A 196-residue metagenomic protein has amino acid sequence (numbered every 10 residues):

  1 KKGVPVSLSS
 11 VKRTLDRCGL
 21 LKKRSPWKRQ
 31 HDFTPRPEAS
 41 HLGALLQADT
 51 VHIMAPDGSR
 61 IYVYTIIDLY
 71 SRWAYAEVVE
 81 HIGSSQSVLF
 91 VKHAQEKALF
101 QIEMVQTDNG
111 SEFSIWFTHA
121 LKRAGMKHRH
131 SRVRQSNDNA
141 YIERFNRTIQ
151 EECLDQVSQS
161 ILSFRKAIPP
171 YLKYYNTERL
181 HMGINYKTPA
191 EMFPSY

Functional and structural regions predicted by a protein language model:
K1-L45, Q135, T188-Y196: Basic, flexible linker segments flanking DNA-binding modules in nucleic acid-interacting mobile-element proteins
V11, D49, R72, V105-D108 (+2 more regions): Short, conserved catalytic/metal-binding motifs centered on acidic residues
A44-Y75, E80-H81, Q86: An active-site-proximal beta-strand-loop segment
R72-E77, H128-S131, D155: Short small-residue beta-strand/loop micro-motif enriched in glycine and branched aliphatics
E77-F100, M104: Active-site beta-loop-alpha junctions of metal-dependent nucleic acid enzymes, especially the RNase H-like/DDE
I82, F100-F113, R134, K187-P189: Acidic/histidine-rich, metal-coordinating catalytic segments
M104-N109, R123-Y141, V157-I161: RNase H-like polynucleotidyl transferase catalytic core
I115-T118, K122-A124, R147-Y196: C-terminal domain-tail junction helix/linker
